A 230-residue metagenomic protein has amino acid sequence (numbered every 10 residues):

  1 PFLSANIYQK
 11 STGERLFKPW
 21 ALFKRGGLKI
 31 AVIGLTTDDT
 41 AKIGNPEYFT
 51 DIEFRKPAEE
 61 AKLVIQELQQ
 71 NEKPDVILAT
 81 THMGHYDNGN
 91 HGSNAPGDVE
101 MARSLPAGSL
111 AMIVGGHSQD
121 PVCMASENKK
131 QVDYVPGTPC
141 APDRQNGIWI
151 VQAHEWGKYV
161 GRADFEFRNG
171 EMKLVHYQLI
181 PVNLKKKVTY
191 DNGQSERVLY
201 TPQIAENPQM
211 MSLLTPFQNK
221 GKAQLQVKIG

Functional and structural regions predicted by a protein language model:
P1-R55, S93-K228: Active-site-adjacent helix-turn-beta-strand microarchitecture at beta-sheet edges that either contains or buttresses
V32-K42, I65-G89: Short acidic, glycine-rich surface-loop motifs adjacent to enzyme active sites
K56-E67: Short, well-ordered amphipathic alpha-helical segments that serve as non-catalytic structural scaffolds within diverse
